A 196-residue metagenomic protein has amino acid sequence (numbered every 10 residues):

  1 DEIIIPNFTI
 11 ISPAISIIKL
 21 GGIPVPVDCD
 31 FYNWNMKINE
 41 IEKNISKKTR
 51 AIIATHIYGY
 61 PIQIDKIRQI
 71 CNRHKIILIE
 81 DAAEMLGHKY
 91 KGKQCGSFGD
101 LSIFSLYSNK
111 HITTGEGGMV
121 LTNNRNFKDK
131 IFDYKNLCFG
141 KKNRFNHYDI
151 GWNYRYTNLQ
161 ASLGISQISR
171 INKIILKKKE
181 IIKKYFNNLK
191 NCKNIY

Functional and structural regions predicted by a protein language model:
D1-E2, E116-G117, I171: Short active-site oxyanion
D1-R73, I77-A82, K89: PLP-dependent aminotransferase-like
F8, G22, C29, A83-E84 (+3 more regions): Histidine-centered beta-alpha loop that forms part of the nucleotide-sugar donor binding/catalytic region in diverse
K19, N44, L121, K178 (+1 more regions): Conserved catalytic core of Hanks-type protein kinase domains
N39, A51-T55, Y60, I64-Q69 (+3 more regions): PLP-dependent aminotransferase class I/II
E42-N44, I70, Q94-F98, V120: Short, hinge-like loop/turn segments at secondary-structure boundaries
E80-T114, N143-Y148: Conserved active-site segment immediately N-terminal to the catalytic lysine that forms the internal aldimine
S97-K135, N158: Active-site PLP attachment segment
